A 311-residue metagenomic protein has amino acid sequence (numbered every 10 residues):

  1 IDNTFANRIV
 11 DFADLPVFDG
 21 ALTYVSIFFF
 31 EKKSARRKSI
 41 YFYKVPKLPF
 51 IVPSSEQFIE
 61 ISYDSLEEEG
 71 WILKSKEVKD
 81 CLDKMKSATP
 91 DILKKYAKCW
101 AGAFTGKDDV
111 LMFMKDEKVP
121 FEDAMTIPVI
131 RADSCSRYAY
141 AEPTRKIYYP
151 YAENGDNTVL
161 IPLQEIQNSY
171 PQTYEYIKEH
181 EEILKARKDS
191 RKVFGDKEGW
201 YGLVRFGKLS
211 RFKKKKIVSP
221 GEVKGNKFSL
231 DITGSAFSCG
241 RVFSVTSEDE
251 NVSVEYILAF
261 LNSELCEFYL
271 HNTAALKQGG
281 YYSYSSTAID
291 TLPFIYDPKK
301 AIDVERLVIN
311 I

Functional and structural regions predicted by a protein language model:
I1-F113, C239-V242, Y282-A288: Signature of N6-adenine DNA methyltransferases within the class I
K74-D303: Polybasic, glycine- and aromatic-enriched phosphate-binding surface used to engage nucleic acids
V308-I311: Short, intrinsically disordered, charge-balanced linker/junction segments flanking boundaries in proteins
